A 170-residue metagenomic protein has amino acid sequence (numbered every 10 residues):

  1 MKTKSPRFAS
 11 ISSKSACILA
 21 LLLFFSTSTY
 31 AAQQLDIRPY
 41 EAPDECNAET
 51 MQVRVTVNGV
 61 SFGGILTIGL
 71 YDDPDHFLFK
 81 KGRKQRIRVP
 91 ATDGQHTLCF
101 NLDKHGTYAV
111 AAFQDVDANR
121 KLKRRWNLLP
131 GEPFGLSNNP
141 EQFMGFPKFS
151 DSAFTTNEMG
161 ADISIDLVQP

Functional and structural regions predicted by a protein language model:
M1-S12: N-terminal secretory signal peptides that target proteins for export/translocation
K2, Y30-Y71, R124-P170: Primarily secretory-pathway and cell-envelope proteins
K14-T27: Bacterial N-terminal signal peptides
F62, K104-H105: Surface-exposed loops/turns
R88-G94, T155-N157: Short proline/glycine- and polar residue-rich coil/turn motifs
Q95-L102: Exposed aromatic-hydrophobic patches
G106-V116: A short, solvent-exposed beta-strand micro-motif common in secreted/extracellular proteins
D115-R124: Acidic, glycine-anchored loop motifs typical of Ca2+
